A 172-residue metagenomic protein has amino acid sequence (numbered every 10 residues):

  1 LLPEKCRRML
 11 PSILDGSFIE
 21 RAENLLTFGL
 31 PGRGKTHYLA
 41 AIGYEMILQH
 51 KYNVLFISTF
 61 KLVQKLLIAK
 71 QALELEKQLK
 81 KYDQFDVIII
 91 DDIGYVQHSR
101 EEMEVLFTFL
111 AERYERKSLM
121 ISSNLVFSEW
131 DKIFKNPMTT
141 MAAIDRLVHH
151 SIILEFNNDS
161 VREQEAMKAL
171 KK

Functional and structural regions predicted by a protein language model:
L1-L14: N-terminal pre-Walker A segment at the start of P-loop NTPase domains
L14-A22: Phosphate-binding P-loop
S17, E45-L48, Q78-Y82: Short, conserved, surface-exposed binding loops centered on an aromatic residue
T27-G29: Hydrophobic anchor at the beta1->P-loop junction of P-loop NTPases
G34-K35: Conserved glycine(s) of the Walker
Y38, I42: Hydrophobic positions on the alpha1 helix immediately C-terminal to the Walker A/P-loop
G43-I57: Post-Walker A helix-loop "phosphate-sensing" segment adjacent to the P-loop in P-loop NTPases
L62-A69, L73-Q84, I90-K172: Replace "adjacent to P-loop NTPase cores in ATP/GTP-dependent enzymes" with "adjacent to NTP-binding cores
